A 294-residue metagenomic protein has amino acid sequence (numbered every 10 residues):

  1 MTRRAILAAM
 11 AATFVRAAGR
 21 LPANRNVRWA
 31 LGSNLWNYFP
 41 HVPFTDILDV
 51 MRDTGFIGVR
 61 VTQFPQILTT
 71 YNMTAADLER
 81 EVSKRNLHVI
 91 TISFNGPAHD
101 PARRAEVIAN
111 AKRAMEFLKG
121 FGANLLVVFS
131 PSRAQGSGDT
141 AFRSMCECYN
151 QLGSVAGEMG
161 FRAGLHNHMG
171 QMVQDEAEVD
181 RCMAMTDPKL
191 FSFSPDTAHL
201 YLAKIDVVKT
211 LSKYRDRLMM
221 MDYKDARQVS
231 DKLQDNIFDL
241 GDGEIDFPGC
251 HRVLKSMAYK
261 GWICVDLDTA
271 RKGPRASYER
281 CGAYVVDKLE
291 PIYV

Functional and structural regions predicted by a protein language model:
A5-F14, A18-A30, F39-G55, E176-P195 (+1 more regions): Histidine-acidic metal/acid-base catalytic patches
M10-N24, K84, D100-F193, L202 (+1 more regions): Active-site acidic/histidine proton-transfer and metal-coordination neighborhood in alpha/beta enzyme cores
L21-N24, L48-D53, T70-I90, K112-G122 (+4 more regions): Acidic (Asp/Glu)-rich catalytic clusters
W29-S33, V59-V61, V89-F94, L126-V128 (+4 more regions): Hydrophobic faces of well-ordered beta-strands that scaffold small-molecule active sites in alpha/beta enzyme cores
L31-V42, G96-I108, G138-D139: Active-site mouth loops of central-metabolism enzymes
N34-Y38, T62-Q66, F94-P97, P131-R133 (+4 more regions): Active-site beta-loop-alpha junctions enriched in small/polar residues
R60-E79, R133-G136: Glycine-rich, proline-tolerant flexible connector loops at the mouths of alpha/beta enzymes
